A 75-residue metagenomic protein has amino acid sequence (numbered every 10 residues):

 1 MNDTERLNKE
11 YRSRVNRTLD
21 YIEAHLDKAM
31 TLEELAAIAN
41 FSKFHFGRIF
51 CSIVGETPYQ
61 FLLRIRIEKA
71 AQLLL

Functional and structural regions predicted by a protein language model:
M1-N8, V54: N-terminal intrinsically disordered/low-complexity leader segments
E5-S13, Q60: Basic, helix-initiating cap at the start of DNA-binding domains
N16-E33, S52-L75: Terminal helix-turn-helix DNA-binding modules in bacterial transcription factors
A36: The alpha-helix within a helix-turn-helix
S42-K43: Short coil turns linking two alpha-helices in DNA-binding domains
